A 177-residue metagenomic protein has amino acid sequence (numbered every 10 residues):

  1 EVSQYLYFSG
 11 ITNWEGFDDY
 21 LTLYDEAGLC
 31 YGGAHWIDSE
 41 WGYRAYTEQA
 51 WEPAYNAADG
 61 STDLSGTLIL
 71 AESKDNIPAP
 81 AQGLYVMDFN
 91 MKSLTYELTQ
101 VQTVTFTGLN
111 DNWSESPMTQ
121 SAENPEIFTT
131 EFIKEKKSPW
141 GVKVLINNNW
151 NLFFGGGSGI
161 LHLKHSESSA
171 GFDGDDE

Functional and structural regions predicted by a protein language model:
E1-E177: Insoluble glucan recognition modules
